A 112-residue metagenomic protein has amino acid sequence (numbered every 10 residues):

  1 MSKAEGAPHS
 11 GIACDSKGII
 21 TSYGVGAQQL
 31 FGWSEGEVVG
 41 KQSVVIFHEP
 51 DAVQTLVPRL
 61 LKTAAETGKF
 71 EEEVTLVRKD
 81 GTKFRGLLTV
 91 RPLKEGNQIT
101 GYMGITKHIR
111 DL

Functional and structural regions predicted by a protein language model:
M1, P50-T82: Terminal output helix/cap of sensory domains in signal transduction proteins
M1-S16: Sensory modules in modular signal-transduction proteins
M1-S2, K107-L112: PAS-associated C-terminal cap
H9-S10, E71-E73, L88-T89: Short loop/turn microsegments at loop-to-beta-strand junctions
D15, G24, R78, K94: Short, acidic, Ser/Thr-enriched surface-loop or helix-capping motifs
K17, T21-Q29, K41: PAS/LOV sensory domain surfaces, especially short acidic/polar patches at coil-to-helix junctions
E37-D51: PAS-family sensory/regulatory domains
L88-Y102, H108: Short loop/turn elements at sensory-signaling interfaces that couple input to output
